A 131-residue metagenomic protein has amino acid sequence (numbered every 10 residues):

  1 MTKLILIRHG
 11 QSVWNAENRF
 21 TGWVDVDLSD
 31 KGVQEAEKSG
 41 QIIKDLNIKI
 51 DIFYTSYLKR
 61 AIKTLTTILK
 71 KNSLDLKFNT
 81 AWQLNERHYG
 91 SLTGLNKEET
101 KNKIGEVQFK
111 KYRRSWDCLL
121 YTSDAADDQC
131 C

Functional and structural regions predicted by a protein language model:
M1-I5: Extreme N-terminal starter segment of soluble prokaryotic enzymes
H9: Active-site glycine-centered loops adjacent to acidic/histidine catalytic or metal-binding residues that shape
S12-V26: Glycine-rich N-terminal loop/short-helix segment of MobA-like nucleotidyltransferase
N15, H88-Y89, C130: Conserved protein kinase catalytic core
V24-K38: Short catalytic helix/loop segments, enriched in acidic residues and glycine and frequently bearing histidine
S39-K110, D117-L119: Phosphate-coordination/substrate-recognition cap region in phosphate-metabolizing enzymes
Y121-C131: Single conserved hydrophobic/aromatic residue that forms the stacking wall/gate of nucleotide- or nucleobase-binding
